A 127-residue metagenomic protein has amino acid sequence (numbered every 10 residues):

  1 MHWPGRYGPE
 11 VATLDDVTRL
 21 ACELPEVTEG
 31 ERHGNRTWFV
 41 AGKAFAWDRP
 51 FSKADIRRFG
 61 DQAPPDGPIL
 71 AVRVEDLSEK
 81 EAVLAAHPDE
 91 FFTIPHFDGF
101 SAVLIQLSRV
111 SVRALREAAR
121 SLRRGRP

Functional and structural regions predicted by a protein language model:
M1-P127: Charge-dense, helix-prone N-terminal extensions
